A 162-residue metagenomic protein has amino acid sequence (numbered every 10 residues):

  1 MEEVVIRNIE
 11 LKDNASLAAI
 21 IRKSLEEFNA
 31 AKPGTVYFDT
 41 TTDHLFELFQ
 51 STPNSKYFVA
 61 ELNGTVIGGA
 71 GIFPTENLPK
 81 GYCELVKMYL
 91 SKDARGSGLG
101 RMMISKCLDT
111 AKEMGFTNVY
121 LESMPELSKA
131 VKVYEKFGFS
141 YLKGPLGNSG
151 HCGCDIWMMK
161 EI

Functional and structural regions predicted by a protein language model:
V4, N8-D93, I104-K106, T110 (+2 more regions): Acetyl-CoA-dependent GNAT
A15, S97, I156: Glycine-centered loop/turn positions within well-structured domains that cap or flank conserved ligand/cofactor-binding
K23, T117-Y120, M124-F137, Y141-I162: C-terminal "cap" of GNAT-fold acetyltransferases
G34, F38, K80-G81, K87 (+6 more regions): Flexible domain-boundary/linker segments
T65, L78-P79, S91-S105, K112-M114 (+3 more regions): Conserved glycine-rich acetyl-CoA-binding loop
